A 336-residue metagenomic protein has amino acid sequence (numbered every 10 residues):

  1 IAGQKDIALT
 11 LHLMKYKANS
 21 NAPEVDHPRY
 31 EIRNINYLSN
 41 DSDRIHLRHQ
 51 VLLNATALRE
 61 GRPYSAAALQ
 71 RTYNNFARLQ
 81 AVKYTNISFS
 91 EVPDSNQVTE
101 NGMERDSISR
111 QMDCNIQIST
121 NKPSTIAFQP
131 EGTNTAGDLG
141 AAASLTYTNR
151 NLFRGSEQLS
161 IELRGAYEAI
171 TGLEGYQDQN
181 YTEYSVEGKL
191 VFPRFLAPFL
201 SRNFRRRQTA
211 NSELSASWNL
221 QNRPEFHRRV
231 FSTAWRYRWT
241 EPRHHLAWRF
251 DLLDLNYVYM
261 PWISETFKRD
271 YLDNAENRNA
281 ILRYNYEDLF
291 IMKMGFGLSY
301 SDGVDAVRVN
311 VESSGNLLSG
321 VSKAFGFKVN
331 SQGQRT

Functional and structural regions predicted by a protein language model:
I1-N134, R164, A169, N203: Periplasmic polypeptide-binding modules associated with outer-membrane biogenesis and secretion
G3, D43-L47, T125, Y176-T336: Transmembrane beta-strand segments of outer-membrane beta-barrel domains in Gram-negative and organellar OMPs
D6-A8, L53, R71, S109-D113 (+6 more regions): Transmembrane beta-barrel architecture of outer membranes
A55-L58, T72-N75, L79, T146 (+7 more regions): Generic, well-ordered alpha-helical scaffold segments in large soluble proteins
P63-A67, G137-D138, Y176-N180, E225: Ordered, soluble secondary-structure elements with a strong preference for glycine-centered loop motifs and nearby
L79-K83, I118-S124, N149-Q158, A197-P198 (+1 more regions): Secondary-structure transition/capping motifs at alpha-helix termini and the adjoining loop/turn into the next element
A127-N134, G140-L196, E213-S215: Predominantly transmembrane beta-strands of Gram-negative outer membrane beta-barrel pores used for transport
